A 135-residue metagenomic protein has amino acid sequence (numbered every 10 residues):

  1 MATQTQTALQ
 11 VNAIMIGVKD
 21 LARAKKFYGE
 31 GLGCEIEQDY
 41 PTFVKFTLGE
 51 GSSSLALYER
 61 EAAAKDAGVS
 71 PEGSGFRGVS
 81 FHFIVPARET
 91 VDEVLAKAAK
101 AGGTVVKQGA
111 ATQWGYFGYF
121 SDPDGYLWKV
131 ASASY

Functional and structural regions predicted by a protein language model:
A2-N12, E35-R88, D92-S121, S132-Y135: Vicinal oxygen chelate
M15-L21, Q113: Conserved beta-strand-loop-alpha-helix junction that forms the acyl-donor binding cleft
K19, R23, R88-E89: Conserved glycine-rich acetyl-CoA-binding loop
D20, D122-D124: Acidic active-site catalytic centers that drive phospho-/nucleotidyl reactions and related ester hydrolyses
A24-G29, A98, G125: Conserved active-site tyrosine of GNAT-family acetyltransferases
K129: Ligand-binding pocket scaffold of soluble enzyme catalytic domains
